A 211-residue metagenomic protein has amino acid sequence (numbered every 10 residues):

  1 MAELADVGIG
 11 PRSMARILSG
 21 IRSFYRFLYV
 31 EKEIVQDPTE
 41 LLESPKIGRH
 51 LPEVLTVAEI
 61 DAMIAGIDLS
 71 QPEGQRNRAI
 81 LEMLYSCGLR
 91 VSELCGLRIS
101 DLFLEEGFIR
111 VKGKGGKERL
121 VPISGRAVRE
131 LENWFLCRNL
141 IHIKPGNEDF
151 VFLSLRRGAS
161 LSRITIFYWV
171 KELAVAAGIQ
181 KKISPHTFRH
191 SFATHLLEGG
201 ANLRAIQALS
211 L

Functional and structural regions predicted by a protein language model:
M1-L211: Conserved catalytic core of the tyrosine transesterase superfamily
